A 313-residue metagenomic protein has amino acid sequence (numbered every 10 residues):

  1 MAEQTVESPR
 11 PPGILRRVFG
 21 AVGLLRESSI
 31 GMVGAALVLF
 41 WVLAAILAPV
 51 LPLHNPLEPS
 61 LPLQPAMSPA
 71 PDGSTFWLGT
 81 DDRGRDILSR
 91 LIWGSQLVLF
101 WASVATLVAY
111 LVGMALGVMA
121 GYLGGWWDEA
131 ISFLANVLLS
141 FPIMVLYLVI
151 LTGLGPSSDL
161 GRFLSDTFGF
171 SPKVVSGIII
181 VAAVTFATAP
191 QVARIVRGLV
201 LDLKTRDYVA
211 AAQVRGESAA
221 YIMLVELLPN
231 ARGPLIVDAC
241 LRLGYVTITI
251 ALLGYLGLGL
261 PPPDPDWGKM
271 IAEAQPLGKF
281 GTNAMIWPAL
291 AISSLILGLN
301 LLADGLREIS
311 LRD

Functional and structural regions predicted by a protein language model:
M1-Y110, M114, V118-M119, G125-E129 (+10 more regions): Gly/Trp-centered helix-boundary motif
W77, V108-V112, G121-Y122, W127-R194 (+1 more regions): Generic hydrophobic transmembrane alpha-helix motif, especially the helices
M119-A120, I150, L154, V196 (+5 more regions): Hydrophobic alpha-helical interface/terminus motif in multipass membrane transporters
Y122-W126, V174, C240, Y255 (+1 more regions): Helix-loop interface residues and adjacent transmembrane-helix termini in multi-pass membrane transporters, primarily
M144-V149, G153, S157, V181 (+2 more regions): Non-cytoplasmic
G155-P172, A187, G233, V237-L241 (+1 more regions): C-terminal transmembrane helix and the adjacent membrane-cytosol boundary/short C-terminal tail of inner/organellar
G198-Y208, Q213, L302-D313: Transmembrane helix boundary and interhelical loop/hinge segments in multi-pass membrane proteins
